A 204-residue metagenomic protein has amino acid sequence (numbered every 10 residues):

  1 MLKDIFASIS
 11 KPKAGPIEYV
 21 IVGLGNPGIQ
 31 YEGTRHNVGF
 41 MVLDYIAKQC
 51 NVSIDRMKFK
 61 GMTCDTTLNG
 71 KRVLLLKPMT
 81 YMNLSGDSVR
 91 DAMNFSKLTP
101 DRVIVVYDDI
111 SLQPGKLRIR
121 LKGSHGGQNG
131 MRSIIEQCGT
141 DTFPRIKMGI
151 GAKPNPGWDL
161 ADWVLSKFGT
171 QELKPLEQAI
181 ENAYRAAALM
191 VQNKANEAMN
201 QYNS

Functional and structural regions predicted by a protein language model:
L2-K122, R132-K147, K153-D159, S166 (+1 more regions): Nucleotide and nucleotide-moiety/phosphate-recognizing core
H125: Conserved TIR/SEFIR loop-to-helix hotspot centered on a Trp-containing motif with a nearby acidic residue
